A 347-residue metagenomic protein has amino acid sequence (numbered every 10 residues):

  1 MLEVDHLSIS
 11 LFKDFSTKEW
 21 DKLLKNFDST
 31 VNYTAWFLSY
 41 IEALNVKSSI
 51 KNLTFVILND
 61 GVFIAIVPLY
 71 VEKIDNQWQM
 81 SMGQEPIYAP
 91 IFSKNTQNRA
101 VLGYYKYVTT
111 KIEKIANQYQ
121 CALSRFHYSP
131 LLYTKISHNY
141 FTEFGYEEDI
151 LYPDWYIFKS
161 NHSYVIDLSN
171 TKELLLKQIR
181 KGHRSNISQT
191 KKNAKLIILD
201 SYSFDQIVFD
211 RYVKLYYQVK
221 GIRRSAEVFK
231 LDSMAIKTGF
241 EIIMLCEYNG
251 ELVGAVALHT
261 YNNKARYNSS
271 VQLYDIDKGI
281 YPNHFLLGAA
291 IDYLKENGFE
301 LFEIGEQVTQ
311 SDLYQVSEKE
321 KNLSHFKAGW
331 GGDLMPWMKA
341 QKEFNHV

Functional and structural regions predicted by a protein language model:
V4-N76, P130-T134, H138-I276, Y293: A conserved beta-strand-loop-helix scaffold within acyl/acetyltransferase catalytic domains
Y70-P90: Conserved acyl-donor/pantetheine-binding loop and adjacent beta-alpha core of acyl/acetyltransferases and related
W78, T110-K114, L151: Short, charged beta->alpha transition segments
G83-N139: A gly/proline- and charged-residue-enriched helix-loop-helix capping module
N98, G103-T110, F240-H346: Aromatic (often tryptophan-rich) hydrophobic motifs at membrane interfaces
T110-N117, S188, K214, S233 (+2 more regions): Surface-exposed alpha-helical segments enriched in charged/polar residues
Y119, N193, N297-G298: Helix C-cap/helix->beta junction micro-motif
F126, L151, S201, I304 (+1 more regions): Residue-level detector of family-conserved "landmark" positions at structurally sensitive sites
